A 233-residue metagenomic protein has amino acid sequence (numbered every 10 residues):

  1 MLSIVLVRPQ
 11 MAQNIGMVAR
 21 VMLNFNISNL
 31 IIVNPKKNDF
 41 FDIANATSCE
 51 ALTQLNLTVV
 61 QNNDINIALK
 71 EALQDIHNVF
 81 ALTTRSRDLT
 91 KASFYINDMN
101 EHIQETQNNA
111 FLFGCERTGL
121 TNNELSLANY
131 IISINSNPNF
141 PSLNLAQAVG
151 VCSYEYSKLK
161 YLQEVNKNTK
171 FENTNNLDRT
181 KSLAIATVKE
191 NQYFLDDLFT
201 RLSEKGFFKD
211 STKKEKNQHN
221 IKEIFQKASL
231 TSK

Functional and structural regions predicted by a protein language model:
M1-K233: Post-transcriptional modification and biogenesis factors for structured RNAs of the translation apparatus
